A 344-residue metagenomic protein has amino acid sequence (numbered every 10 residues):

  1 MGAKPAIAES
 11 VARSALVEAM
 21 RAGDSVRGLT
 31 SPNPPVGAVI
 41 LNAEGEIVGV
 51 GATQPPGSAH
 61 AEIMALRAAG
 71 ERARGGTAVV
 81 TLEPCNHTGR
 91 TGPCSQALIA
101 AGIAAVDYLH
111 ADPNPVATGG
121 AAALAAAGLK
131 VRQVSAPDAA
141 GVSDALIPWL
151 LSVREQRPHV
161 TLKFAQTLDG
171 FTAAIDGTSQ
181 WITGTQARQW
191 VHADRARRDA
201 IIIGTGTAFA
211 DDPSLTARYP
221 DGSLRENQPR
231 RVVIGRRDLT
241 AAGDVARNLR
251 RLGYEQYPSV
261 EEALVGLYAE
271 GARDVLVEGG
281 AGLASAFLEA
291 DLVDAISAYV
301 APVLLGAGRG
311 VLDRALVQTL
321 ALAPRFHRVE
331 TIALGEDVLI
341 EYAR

Functional and structural regions predicted by a protein language model:
G2-N33, G49, R90, A122 (+2 more regions): Enzymes that bind and transform nitrogen-containing heteroaromatic metabolites
E18, A68, A97, D144-A145 (+1 more regions): Generic alpha-helical secondary-structure signal
R21, R67, A126, D144-L151 (+2 more regions): Charged/polar, solvent-exposed surface patches and flexible loops
G28-P32, A121, K130-A165: Proteins enriched for Cys/Gly/acidic motifs involved in redox and nucleic-acid/cofactor modification
V39-G141, A286-L288: Zn2+-dependent cytidine deaminase-like catalytic core
N42-A43, R154-E155, A343-R344: Active-site beta-strand termini and strand-to-loop segments that position acidic
P113, A117, V153-R157, Q180 (+1 more regions): Short capping loops/turns at secondary-structure boundaries
